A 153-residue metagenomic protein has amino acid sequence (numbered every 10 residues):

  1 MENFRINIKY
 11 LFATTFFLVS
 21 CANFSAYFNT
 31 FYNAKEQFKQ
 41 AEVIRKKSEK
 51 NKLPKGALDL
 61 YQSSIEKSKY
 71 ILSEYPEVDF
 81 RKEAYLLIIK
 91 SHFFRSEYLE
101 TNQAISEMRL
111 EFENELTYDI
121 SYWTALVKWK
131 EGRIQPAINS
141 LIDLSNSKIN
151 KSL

Functional and structural regions predicted by a protein language model:
E2-R5, F17-L153: Acidic, polar-rich low-complexity tracts and alpha-helical solenoid repeat scaffolds
I8-F16: Sec-dependent signal peptide hydrophobic core
